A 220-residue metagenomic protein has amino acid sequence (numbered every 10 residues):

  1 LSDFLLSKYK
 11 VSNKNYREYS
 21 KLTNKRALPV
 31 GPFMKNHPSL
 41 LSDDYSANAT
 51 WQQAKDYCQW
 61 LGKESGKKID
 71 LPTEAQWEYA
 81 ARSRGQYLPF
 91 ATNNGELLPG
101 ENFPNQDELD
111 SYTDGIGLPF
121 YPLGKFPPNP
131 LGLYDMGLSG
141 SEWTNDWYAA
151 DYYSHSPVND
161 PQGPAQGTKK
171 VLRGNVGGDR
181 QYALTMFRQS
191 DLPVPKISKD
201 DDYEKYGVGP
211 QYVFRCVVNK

Functional and structural regions predicted by a protein language model:
L1-G31, T50, L138: A short glycine-rich, aromatic-capped structural motif
D3-F4, K8, S42-S46, E204: Conserved aromatic-histidine-acidic binding/catalytic patches
L5-S7, W60, T144, R215-V217: Residues within well-ordered beta-strands of beta-sheet-rich folds
L28-S42: Feature responds to low-complexity, polar/acidic, surface-exposed segments characteristic of secreted/exported proteins
L40-Y45, W51-V194, P210: Functional-site microenvironments in short loops/helix caps that host divalent-cation chemistry
P130, V194-K205: Short, P/G- and charge-enriched loop/turn segments at secondary-structure junctions
K205-K220: Short, structured beta-strand segments at or near domain termini in extracellular proteins/domains
